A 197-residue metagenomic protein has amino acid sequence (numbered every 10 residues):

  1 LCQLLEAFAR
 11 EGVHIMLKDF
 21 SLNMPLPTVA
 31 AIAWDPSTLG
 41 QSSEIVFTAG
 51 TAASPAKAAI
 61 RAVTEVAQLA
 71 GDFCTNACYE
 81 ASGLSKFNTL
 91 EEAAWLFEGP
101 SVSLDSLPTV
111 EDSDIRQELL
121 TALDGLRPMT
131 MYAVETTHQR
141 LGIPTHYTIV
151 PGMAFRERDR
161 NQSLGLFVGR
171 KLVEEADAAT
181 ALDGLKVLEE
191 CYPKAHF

Functional and structural regions predicted by a protein language model:
L1-F197: Helix-biased "structured C-terminal domain" signature
